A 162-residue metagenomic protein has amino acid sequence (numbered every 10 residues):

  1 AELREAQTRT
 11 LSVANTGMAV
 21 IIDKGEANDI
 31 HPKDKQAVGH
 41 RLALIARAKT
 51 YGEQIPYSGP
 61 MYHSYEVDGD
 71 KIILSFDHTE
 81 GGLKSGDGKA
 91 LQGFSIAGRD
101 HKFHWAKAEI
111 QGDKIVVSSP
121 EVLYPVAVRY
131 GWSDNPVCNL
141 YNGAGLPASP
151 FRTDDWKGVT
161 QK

Functional and structural regions predicted by a protein language model:
A1-K162: Catalytic-domain carbohydrate-binding cleft regions of carbohydrate-active enzymes
